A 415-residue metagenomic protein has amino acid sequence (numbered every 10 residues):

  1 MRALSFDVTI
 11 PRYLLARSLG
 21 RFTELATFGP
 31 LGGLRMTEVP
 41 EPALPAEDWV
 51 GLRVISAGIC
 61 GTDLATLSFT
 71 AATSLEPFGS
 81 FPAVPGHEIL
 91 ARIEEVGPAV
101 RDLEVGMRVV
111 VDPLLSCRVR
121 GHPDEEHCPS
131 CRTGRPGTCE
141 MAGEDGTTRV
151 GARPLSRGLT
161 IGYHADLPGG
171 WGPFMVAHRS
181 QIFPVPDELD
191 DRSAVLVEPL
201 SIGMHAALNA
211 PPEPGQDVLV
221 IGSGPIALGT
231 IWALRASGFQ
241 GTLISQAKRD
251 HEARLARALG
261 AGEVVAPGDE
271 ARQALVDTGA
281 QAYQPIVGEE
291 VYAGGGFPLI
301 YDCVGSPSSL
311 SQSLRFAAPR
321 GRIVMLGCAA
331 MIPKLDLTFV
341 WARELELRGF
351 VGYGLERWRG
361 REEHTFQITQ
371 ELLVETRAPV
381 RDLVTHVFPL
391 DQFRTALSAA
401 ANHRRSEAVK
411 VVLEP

Functional and structural regions predicted by a protein language model:
M1-E88, R108, G169, P173 (+1 more regions): Short N-terminal strand-loop motif that marks the start of NAD(P)H/FAD-dependent oxidoreductase cofactor-binding domains
A3, A16, G288, S311-L314 (+1 more regions): C-terminal hydrophobic helical "lid"/dimerization subdomain of Rossmann-like NAD(P)H-dependent oxidoreductases
P40-A57, A72-T133, G137, P186-E188: Glycine-rich beta-strand-centered segment in the early N-terminal region that forms part of a ligand/cofactor-binding
E76-F78, C117-I221: NAD(P)H dinucleotide-binding glycine-rich loop of Rossmann-like/cofactor-binding domains, especially the beta1-alpha1
D217-S223, L228, R235-S308: Adenosine-nucleotide cofactor-binding segment
Q273-E290, G294, P333-T385, R394: C-terminal substrate-binding/catalytic core of Rossmann-like NAD(P)-dependent dehydrogenases/reductases
R315-P333, L347: ADP-ribose/adenylate-binding Rossmann-like module
